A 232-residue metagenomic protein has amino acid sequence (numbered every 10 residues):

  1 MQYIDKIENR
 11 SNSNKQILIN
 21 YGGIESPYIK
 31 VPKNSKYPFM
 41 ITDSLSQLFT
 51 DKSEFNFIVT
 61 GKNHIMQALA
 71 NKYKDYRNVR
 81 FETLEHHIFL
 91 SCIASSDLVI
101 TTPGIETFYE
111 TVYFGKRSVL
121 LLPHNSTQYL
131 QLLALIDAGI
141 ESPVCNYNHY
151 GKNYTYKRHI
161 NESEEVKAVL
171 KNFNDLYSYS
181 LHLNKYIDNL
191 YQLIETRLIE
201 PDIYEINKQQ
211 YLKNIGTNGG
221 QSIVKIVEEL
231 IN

Functional and structural regions predicted by a protein language model:
M1-N56, H64-N232: Nucleotide-activated sugar donor-binding and catalytic core shared by glycosyltransferases and related lipid-linked
